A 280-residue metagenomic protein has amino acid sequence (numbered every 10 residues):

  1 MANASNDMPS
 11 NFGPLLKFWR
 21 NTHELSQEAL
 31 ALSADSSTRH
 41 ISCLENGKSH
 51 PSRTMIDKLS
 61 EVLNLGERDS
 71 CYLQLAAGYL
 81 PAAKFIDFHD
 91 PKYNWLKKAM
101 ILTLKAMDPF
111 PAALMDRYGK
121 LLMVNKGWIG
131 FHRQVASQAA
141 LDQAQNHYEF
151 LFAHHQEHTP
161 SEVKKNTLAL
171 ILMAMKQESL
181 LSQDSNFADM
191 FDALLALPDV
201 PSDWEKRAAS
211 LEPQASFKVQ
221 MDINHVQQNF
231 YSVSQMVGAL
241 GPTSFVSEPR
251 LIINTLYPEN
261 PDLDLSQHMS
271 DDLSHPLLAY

Functional and structural regions predicted by a protein language model:
M1-H23: A short, Lys/Arg-rich alpha-helix, primarily the initiator
N21, L32, E61: Alpha-helical residues within the helix-turn-helix
E24-S42: Short alpha-helical DNA-recognition segment
G47-S60: Short, basic-rich loop-to-helix N-cap that marks the start of a DNA-contacting helix
M55, V62-Y93: Short amphipathic recognition helices of helix-turn-helix/homeodomain-type DNA-binding modules
I101-A106, K126-P261, S266-Y280: Hydrophobic protein-protein interaction segments
L121-L122: Conserved hydrophobic beta-strand signature of PAS-family and PAS-like sensory domains
